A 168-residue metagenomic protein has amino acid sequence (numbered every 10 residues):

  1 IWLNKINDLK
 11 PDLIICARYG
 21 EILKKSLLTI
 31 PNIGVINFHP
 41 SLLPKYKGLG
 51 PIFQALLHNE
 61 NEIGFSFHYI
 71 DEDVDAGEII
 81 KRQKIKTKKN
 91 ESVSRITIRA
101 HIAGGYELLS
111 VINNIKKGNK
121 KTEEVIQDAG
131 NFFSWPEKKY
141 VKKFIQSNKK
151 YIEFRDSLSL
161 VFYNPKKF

Functional and structural regions predicted by a protein language model:
W2-L9: Short amphipathic alpha-helix with an adjacent loop that forms part of the alpha/beta core around
L13-V141, S147: Donor/substrate-binding cores of folate-linked one-carbon enzymes
F132-F168: Acidic, Ser/Thr-rich low-complexity intrinsically disordered segments
